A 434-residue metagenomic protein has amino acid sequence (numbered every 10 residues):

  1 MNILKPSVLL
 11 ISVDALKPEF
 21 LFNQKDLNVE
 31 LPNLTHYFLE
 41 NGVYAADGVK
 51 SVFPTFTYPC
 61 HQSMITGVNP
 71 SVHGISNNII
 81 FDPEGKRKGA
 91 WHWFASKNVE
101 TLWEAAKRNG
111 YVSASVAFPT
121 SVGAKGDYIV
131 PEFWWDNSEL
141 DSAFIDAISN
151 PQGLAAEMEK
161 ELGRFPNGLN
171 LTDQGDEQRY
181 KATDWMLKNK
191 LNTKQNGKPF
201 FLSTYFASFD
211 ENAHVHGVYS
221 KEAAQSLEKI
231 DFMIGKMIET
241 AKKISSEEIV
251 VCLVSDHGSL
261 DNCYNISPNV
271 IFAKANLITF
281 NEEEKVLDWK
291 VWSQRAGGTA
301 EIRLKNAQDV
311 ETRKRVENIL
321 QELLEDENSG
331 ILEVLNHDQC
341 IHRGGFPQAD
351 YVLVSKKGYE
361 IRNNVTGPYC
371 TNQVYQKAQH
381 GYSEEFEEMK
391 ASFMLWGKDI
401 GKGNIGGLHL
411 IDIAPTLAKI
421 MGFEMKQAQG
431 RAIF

Functional and structural regions predicted by a protein language model:
K5-E19, F38, M64, A106 (+10 more regions): Beta-strand elements within well-structured catalytic alpha/beta cores of enzymes that handle phosphate/sulfate esters
V13, P18-F20, I79-A95, V99 (+2 more regions): Secreted, luminal/periplasmic, and some membrane-associated catalytic domains that remodel anionic oxygen-ester
P18-F20, T57, H73, S121-P131 (+4 more regions): Short catalytic/ligand-binding loop motif for oxyanion handling, primarily in non-cytosolic enzymes, centered on
F22-H61, I65-V68, A114: Short, structured active-site-proximal loop/turn typified by the sulfatase FGly-forming signature C/S-X-P-X-R
V68-G217: His/Asp/Glu-rich, glycine-adjacent segments that coordinate divalent cations and/or stabilize oxyanion chemistry on
D173-L202, F209-V251, R315-L323, E327 (+1 more regions): A long, amphipathic alpha-helix that forms part of the scaffold/cap immediately adjacent to metal-dependent active
N276-E311, E317, Y375-I420: Substrate-binding rim/cap in mid-to-C-terminal beta-strand-loop elements of soluble/periplasmic
N363-H380: Short, surface-exposed loop/helix-turn segments at secondary-structure junctions that function as lids/hinges flanking
